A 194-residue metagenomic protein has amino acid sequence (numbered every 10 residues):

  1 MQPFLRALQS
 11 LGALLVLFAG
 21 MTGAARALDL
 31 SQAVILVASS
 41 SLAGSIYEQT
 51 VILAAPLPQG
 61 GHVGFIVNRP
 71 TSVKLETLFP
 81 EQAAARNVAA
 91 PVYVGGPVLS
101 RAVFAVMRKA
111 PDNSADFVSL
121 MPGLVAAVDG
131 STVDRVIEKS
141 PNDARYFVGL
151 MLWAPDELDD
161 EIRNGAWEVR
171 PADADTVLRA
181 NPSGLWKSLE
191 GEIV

Functional and structural regions predicted by a protein language model:
M1-L5: N-terminal secretory signal peptides that target proteins for export/translocation
L8-M21: Bacterial N-terminal signal peptides
R26-V194: A short aromatic-anchored loop/beta-hairpin motif
